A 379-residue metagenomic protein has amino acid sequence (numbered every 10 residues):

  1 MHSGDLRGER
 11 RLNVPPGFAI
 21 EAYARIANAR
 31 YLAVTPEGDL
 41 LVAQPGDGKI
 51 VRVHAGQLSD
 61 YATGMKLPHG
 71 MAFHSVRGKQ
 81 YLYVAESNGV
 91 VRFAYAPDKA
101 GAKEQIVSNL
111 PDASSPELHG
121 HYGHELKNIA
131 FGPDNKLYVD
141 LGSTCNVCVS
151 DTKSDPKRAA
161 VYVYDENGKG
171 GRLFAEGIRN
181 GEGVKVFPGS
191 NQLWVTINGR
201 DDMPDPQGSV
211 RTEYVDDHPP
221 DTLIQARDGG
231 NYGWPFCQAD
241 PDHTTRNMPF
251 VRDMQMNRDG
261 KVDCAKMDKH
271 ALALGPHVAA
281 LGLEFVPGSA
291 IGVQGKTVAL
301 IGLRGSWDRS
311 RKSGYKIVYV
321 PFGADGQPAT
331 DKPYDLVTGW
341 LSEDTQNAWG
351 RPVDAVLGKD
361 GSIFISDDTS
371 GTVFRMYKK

Functional and structural regions predicted by a protein language model:
M1-V14, L126, S143-C148, P156-A159 (+4 more regions): Beta-propeller domain segments
H2-T35: Mature N-terminal segment immediately following signal peptide/propeptide cleavage in secreted/periplasmic
I20-A24, Q57-T63, Q105-H119, K169-F174 (+3 more regions): A short beta-strand motif characteristic of beta-propeller blades
I26-E37, G64-Y81, A85, S115-L137 (+6 more regions): Beta-rich, blade/repeat-based domains predominating in secreted/periplasmic proteins but also intracellular
L41-A43, V84, Y138-L141, W194-I197 (+2 more regions): Residue position within the beta-strands of beta-propeller blades
K49-R52, G89-V91, A160-Y162, T222 (+2 more regions): A short loop-to-beta-strand structural motif that recurs across blades of beta-propeller domains
L67-P68, N88-G132, S143-N146, G170: Asp-box/WD-like beta-propeller blade repeats and closely related beta-sheet repeat scaffolds
P219, V356-K379: Blade-level signature of beta-propeller repeat domains, shared across WD40, Kelch, NHL, RCC1 and BNR/Asp-box propellers
